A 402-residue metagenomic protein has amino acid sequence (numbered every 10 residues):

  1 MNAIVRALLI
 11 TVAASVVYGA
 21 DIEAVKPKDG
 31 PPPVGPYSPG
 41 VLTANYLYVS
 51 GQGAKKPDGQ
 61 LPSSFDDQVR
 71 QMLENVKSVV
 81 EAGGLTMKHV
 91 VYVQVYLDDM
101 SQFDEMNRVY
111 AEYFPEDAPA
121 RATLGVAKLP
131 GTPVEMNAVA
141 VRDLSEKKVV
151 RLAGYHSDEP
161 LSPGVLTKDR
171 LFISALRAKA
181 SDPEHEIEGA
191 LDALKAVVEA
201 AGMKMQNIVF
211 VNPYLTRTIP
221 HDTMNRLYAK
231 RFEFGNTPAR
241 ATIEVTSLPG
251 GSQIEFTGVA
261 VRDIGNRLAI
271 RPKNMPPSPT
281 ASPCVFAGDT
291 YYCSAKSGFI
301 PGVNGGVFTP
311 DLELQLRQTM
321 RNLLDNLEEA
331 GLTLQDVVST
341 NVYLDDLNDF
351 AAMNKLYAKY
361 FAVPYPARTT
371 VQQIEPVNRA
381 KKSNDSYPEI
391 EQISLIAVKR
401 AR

Functional and structural regions predicted by a protein language model:
N2-I10: Sec-dependent signal peptide recognition, specifically the positively charged N-region followed immediately by
I10-G19: Hydrophobic h-region of N-terminal signal peptides that target proteins for export in Gram-negative bacteria
Y18-E74, S78-Y92, Y96-F210, L215-S339 (+1 more regions): N-terminal presequence-like segments and the immediate start of the first folded domain
